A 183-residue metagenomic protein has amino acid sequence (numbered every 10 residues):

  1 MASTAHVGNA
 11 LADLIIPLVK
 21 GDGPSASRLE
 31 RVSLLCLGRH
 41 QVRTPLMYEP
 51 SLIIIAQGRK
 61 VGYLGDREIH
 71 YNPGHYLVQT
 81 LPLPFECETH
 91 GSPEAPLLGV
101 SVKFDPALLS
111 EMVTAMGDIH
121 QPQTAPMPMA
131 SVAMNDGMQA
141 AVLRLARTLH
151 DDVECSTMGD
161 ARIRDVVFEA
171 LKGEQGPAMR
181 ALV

Functional and structural regions predicted by a protein language model:
M1-H6, E111-D165, E169-A170, Q175-V183: Amphipathic alpha-helical segments enriched in hydrophobic/aromatic residues interleaved with Lys/Arg
M1-L35, Q41-R43, Q121-P126, T148: A short, N-terminal "cap"/entry segment at the start of jelly-roll beta-barrel domains of the cupin/DSBH fold
V7, P17-G21, S25-R28, R43 (+5 more regions): N-proximal short alpha-helices
P24-Q121: N-terminal regulatory/effector-sensing and dimerization cores that precede helix-turn-helix DNA-binding domains
